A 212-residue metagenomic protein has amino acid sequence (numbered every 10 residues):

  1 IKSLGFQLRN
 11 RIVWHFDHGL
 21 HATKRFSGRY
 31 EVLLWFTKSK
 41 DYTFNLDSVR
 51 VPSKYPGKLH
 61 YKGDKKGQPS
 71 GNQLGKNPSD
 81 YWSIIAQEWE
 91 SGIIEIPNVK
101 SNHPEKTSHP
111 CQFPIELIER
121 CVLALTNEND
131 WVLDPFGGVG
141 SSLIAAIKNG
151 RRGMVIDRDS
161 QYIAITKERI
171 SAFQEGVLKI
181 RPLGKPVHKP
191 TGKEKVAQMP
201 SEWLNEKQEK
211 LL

Functional and structural regions predicted by a protein language model:
I1-I165, F173, N205-L212: Core catalytic lobe of class I
K167-K207: S-adenosyl-L-methionine
